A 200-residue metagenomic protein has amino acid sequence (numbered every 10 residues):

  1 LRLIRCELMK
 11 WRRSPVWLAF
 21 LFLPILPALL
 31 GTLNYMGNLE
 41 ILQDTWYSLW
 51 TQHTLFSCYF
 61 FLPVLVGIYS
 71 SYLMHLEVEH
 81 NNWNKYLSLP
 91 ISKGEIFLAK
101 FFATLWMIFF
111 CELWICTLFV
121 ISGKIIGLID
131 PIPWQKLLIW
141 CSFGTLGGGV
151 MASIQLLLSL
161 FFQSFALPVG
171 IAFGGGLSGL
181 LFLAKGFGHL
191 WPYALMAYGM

Functional and structural regions predicted by a protein language model:
L1-P24: Aromatic- and glycine-rich beta-strand/loop motifs that create alpha-glucan
L1-R5, M74-L87, T145-P168: Cytoplasmic juxtamembrane interface segments
P15-W17, S92-G94, L98, I132-L137 (+1 more regions): Membrane-helix interface segments
A19-P24, F162-L180: Pore- or pathway-lining transmembrane helices of multi-pass membrane proteins that form conduits for solutes/ions
P24-V66, L98-F162: Secretory targeting signals
L30-W50, V169-M200: Terminal transmembrane helical anchor/hairpin motif
L73-L105: Helix-loop-helix units of permease transmembrane domains in multi-pass membrane transporters, especially ABC
M74, W83-Y86, L118, S122 (+3 more regions): Hydrophobic alpha-helical interface/terminus motif in multipass membrane transporters
